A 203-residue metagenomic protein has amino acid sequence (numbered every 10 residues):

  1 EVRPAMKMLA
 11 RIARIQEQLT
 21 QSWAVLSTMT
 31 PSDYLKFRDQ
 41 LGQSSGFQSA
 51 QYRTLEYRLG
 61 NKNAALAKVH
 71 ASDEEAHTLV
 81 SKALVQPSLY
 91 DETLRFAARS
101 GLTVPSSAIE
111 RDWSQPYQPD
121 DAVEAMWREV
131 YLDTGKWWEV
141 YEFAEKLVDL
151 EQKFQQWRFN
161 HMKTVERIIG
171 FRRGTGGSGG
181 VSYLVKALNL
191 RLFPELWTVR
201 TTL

Functional and structural regions predicted by a protein language model:
E1-L203: Surface-exposed peri-terminal alpha-helical interaction modules
